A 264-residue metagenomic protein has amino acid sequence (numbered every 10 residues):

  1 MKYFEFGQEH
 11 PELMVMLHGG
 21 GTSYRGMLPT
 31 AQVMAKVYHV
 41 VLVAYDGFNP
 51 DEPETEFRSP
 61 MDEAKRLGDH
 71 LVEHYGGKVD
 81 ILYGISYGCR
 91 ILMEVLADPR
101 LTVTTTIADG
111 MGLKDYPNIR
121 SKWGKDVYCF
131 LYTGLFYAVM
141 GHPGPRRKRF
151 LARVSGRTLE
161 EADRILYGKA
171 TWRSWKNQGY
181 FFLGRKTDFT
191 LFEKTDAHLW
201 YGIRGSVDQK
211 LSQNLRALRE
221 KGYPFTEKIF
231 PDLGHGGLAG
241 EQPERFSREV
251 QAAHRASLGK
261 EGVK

Functional and structural regions predicted by a protein language model:
F4-E52: Conserved HGGG/HGGXW glycine-rich cap/lid loop of the alpha/beta-hydrolase fold
M16-G20, S86, G202: Glycine-rich His-Gly loop
L42-Y83: Active-site loop/oxyanion-hole signature of alpha/beta-hydrolase fold enzymes
Y83-L92: Gly/Ala-rich beta-loop-alpha elbow adjacent to hydrolase catalytic centers
A97, V103-L135: Flexible "cap/lid" loop of the alpha/beta hydrolase fold
N118, Y137-E193: Conserved alpha/beta-hydrolase catalytic His-Asp/Glu region
N177-A217: Conserved serine/cysteine hydrolase catalytic core
L233-P243: Catalytic histidine-centered segment of alpha/beta-hydrolase-like enzymes
